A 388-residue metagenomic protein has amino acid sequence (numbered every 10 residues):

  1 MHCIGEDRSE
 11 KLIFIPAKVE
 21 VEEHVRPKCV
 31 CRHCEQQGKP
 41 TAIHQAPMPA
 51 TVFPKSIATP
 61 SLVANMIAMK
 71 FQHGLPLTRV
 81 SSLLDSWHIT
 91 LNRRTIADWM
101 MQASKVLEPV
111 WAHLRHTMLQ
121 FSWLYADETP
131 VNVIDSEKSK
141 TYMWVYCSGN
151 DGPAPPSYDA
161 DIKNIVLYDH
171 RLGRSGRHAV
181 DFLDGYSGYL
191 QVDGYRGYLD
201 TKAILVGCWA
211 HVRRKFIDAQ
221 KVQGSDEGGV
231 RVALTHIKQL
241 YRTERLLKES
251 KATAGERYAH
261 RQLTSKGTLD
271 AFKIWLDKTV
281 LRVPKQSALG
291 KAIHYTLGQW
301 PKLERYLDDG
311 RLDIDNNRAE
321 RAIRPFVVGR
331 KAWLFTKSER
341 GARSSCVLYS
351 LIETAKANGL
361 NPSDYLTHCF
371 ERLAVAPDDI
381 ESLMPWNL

Functional and structural regions predicted by a protein language model:
M1-R32: Short, conserved DNA-binding cores of transcription-related domains
V21-L388: Catalytic center-proximal scaffold of phosphoryl-transfer enzymes
